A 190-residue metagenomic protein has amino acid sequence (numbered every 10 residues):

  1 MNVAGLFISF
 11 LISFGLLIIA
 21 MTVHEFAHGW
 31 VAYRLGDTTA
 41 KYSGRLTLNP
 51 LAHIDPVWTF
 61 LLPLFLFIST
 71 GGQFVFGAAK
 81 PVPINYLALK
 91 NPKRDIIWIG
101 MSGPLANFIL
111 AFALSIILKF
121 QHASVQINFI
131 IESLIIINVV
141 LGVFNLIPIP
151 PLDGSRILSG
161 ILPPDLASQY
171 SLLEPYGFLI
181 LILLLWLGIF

Functional and structural regions predicted by a protein language model:
M1-F190: Hydrophobic transmembrane alpha-helices and their immediate loop junctions in multi-pass integral membrane proteins
